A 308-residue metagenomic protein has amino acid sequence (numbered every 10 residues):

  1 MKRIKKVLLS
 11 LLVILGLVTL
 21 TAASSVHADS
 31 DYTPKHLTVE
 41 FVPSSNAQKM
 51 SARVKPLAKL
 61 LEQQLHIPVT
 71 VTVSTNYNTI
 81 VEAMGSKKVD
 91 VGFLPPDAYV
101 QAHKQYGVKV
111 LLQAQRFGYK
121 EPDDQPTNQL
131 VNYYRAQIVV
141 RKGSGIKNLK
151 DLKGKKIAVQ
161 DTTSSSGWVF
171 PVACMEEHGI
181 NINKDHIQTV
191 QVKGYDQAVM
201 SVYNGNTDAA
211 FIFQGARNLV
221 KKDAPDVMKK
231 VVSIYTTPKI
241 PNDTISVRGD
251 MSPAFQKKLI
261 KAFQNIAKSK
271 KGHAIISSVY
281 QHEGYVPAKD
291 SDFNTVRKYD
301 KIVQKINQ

Functional and structural regions predicted by a protein language model:
R3-V26: Sec-dependent N-terminal signal peptides of Gram-positive bacterial secreted proteins and lipoproteins
A28-V100: Extracytoplasmic small-molecule ligand-binding "clamshell" domains of the periplasmic binding protein/Venus flytrap
D31-P56, S246-Q308: An extracytoplasmic/periplasmic, membrane-proximal ligand-sensing/linker region
E40-Q63, S74, Q115, T127-V199: Bilobed "Venus flytrap"/periplasmic-binding protein-like clamshell domains and structurally analogous long
P68-T75, D90-F93, K184-G194, V232-Y235: Short beta-strand-to-loop elements that line the ligand-binding cleft of bilobed periplasmic-binding protein-like
E82-D151: Acidic, polar ligand-binding/catalytic clefts
P96-G107, E176-E177, S201-Y203, D208-M228: A ligand-binding cleft/hinge motif common to bilobed small-molecule-binding domains
V108-V131, D185-Q188, K221-K239: Short beta-strand->loop
